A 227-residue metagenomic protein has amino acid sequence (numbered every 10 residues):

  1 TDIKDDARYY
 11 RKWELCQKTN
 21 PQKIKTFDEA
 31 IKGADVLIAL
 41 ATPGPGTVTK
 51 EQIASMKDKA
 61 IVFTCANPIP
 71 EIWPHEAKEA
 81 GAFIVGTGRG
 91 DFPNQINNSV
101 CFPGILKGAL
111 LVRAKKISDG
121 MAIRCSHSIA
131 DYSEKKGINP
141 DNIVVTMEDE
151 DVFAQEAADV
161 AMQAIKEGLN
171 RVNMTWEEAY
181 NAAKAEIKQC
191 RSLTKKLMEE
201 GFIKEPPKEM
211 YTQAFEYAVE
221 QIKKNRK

Functional and structural regions predicted by a protein language model:
T1-T42: Glycine-rich phosphate/diphosphate-binding loop of Rossmann-like nucleotide-binding domains
T1-Y9, T49, W73-A77, N97: Short acidic, glycine/serine/threonine-rich loops at helix termini
D2-T19, A122, K136-P140, I165 (+1 more regions): A cross-family phosphate/adenosyl-ligand binding-site feature
K18-D28, L40-P43, T47, P93-I96 (+2 more regions): Alpha-helix capping and helix-loop boundary segments enriched in small/acidic/polar residues
I31-E76: Accessory "access/gating" subregions that flank catalytic or transport cores
I61-M174, L197, K223-R226: Adenosine-phosphate binding glycine-rich loop
A154-Q155, D159, A164-I165, L169-N173 (+1 more regions): Flexible, glycine-rich loop/tail regions that form catalytic "lids" or insertion modules at the edges of active sites
